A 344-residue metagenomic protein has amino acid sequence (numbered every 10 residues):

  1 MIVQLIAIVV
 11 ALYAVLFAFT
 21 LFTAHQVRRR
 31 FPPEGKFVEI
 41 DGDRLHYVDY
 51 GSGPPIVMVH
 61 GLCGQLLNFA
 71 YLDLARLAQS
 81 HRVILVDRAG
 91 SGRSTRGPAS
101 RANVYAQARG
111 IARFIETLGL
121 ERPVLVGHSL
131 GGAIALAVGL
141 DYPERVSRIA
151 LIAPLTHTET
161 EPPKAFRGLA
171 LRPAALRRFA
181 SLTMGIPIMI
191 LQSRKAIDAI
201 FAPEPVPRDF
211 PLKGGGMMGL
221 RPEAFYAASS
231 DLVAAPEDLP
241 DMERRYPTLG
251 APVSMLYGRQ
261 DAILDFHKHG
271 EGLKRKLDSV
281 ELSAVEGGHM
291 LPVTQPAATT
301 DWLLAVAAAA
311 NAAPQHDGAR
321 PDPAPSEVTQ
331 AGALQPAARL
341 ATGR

Functional and structural regions predicted by a protein language model:
Q26, T160, M184-T248: Conserved alpha/beta-hydrolase catalytic His-Asp/Glu region
V48-Y50, L85-V126, P162: Active-site loop/oxyanion-hole signature of alpha/beta-hydrolase fold enzymes
D49-R93: Conserved HGGG/HGGXW glycine-rich cap/lid loop of the alpha/beta-hydrolase fold
E121-P163: Conserved hydrolase catalytic core segment
A234-P236, R259-L264, M290: Acidic catalytic loop of the alpha/beta-hydrolase fold
M242-E243, A251, F266-L273: Short alpha-helix in the alpha/beta-hydrolase fold that links the catalytic acid
L249, M255-Y257: Short beta-strand/loop motif that positions the catalytic acidic residue of the alpha/beta-hydrolase fold
D278-R344: Catalytic active-site module of serine/aspartate enzymes centered on a nucleophile-bearing elbow/loop
